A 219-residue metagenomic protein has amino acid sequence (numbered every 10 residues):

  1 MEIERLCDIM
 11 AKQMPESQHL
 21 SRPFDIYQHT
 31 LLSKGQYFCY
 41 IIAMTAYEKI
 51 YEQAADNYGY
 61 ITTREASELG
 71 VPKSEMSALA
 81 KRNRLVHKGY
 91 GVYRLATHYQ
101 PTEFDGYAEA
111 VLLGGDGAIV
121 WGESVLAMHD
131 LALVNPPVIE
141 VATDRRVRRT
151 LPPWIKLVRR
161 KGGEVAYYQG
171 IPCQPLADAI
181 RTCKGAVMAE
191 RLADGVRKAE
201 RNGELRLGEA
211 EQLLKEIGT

Functional and structural regions predicted by a protein language model:
E2-T45: Intrinsically disordered, low-complexity and often Lys/Arg-enriched segments
T45-V71, E75, A80, H87-I155 (+1 more regions): Nucleic-acid-binding surface
